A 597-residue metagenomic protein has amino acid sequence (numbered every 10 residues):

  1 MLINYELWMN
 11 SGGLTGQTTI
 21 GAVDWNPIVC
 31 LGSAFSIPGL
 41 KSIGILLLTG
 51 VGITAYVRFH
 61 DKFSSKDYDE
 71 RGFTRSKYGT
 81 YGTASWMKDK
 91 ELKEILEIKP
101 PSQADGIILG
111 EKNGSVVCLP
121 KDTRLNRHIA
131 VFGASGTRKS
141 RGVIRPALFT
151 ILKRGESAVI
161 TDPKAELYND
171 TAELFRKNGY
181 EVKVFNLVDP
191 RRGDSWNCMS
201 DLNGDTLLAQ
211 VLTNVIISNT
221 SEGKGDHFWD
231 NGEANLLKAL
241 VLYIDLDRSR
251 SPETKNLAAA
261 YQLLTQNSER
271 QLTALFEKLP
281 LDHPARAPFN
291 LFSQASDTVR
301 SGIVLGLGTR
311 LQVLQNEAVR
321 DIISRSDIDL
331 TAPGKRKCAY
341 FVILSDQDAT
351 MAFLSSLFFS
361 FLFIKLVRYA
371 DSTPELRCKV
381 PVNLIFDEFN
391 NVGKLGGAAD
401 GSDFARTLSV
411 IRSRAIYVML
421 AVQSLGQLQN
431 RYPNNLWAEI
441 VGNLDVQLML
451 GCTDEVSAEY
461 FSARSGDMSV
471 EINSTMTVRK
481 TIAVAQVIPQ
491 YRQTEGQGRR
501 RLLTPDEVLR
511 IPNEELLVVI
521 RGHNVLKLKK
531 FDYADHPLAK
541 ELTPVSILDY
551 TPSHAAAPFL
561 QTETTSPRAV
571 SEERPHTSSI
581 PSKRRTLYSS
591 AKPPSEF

Functional and structural regions predicted by a protein language model:
M1-T137, R141-P146, R154, R191 (+4 more regions): Basic- and hydrophobic-enriched, low-structure N-terminal and domain-boundary segments that flank ATP-binding catalytic
N4, I108-V116, P120-I416, R431 (+2 more regions): P-loop NTPase motor domains
S33-P38, G397, Q429, P433-W437: Glycine-centered helix-coil hinge/cap
I53-Q103, T206-N214, A259-Q266, L330-P333 (+1 more regions): Short alpha-helical interface patches
K93-L96, F353, C452: A short glycine-/small-residue-rich loop at the edge of a beta-strand within enzyme catalytic domains
I95-P100, N219-F228, R250, I472-T494: Low-complexity, polar-biased intrinsically disordered regions enriched in Pro/Ser/Thr/Gly
L408-V410, R414-L517: Conserved ATP-driven motor cores of ASCE-family P-loop NTPases powering translocation/secretion/packaging/pilus
